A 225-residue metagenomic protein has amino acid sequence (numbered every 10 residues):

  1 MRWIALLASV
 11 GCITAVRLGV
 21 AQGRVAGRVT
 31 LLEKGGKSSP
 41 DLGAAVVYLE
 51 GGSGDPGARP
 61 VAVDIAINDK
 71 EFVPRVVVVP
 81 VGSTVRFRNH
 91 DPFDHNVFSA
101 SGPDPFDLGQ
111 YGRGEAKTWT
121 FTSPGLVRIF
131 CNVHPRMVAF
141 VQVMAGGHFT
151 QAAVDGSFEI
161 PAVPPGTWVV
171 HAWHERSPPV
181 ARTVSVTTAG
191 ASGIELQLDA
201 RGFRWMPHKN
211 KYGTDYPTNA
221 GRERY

Functional and structural regions predicted by a protein language model:
W3-G19: Sec-dependent N-terminal signal peptides of Gram-negative exported proteins
G19-Y225: Extracytoplasmic copper-binding redox domains, predominantly the cupredoxin/blue-copper superfamily
